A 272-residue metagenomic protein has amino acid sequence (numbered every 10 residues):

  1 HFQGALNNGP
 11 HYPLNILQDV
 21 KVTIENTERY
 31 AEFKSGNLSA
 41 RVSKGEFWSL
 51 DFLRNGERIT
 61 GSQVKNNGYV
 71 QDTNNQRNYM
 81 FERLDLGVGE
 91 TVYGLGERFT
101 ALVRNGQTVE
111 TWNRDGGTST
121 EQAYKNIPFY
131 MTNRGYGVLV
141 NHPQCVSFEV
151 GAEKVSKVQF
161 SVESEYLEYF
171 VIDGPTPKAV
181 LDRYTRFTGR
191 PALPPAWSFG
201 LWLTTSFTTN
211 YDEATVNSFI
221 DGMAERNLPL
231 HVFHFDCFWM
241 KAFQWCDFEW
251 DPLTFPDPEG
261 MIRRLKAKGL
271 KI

Functional and structural regions predicted by a protein language model:
H1-A192, A196-S198, T204-S206, Y211-D221 (+3 more regions): N-terminal accessory segment at the very beginning of proteins
F199-L203, H231-F235, I272: Hydrophobic faces of well-ordered beta-strands that scaffold small-molecule active sites in alpha/beta enzyme cores
N227-P229, G269: Short loop/turn motifs at secondary-structure junctions
F235-I272: Acidic/aromatic-lined carbohydrate-recognition and catalytic surfaces of CAZymes acting on diverse glycans
